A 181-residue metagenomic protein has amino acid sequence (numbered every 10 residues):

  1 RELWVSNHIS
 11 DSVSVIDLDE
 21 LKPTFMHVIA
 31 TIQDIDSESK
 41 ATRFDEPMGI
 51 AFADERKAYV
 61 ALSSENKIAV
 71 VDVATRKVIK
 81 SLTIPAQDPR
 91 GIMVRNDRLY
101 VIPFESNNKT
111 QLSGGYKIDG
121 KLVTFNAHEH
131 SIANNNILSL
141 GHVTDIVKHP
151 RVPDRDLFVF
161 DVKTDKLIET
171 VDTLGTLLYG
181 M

Functional and structural regions predicted by a protein language model:
R1, I35-A53, P85-R95, L174-M181: Beta-rich, blade/repeat-based domains predominating in secreted/periplasmic proteins but also intracellular
E2-V5, K57-V60, L99-V101: Conserved beta-propeller blade signature
L18-L21, D72-R76, D161-D165: Short loop/turn segments that connect beta-strands within beta-propeller blades
T24-K40, K77-L82, K166-V171: A short beta-strand motif characteristic of beta-propeller blades
R76, L122-V123, V147-V162: Beta-propeller blade signature
I102-R151: Short, conserved, GDST-rich strand-edge loop motifs in beta-rich repeat architectures
